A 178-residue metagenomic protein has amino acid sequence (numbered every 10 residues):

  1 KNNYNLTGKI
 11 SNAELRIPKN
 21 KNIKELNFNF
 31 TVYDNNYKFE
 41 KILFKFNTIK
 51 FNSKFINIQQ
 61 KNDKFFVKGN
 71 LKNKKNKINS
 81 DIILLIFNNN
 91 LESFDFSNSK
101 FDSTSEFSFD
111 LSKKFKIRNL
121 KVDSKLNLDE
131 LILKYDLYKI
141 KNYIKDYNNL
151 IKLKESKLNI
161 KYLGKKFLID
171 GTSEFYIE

Functional and structural regions predicted by a protein language model:
K1-E178: Membrane-proximal interfacial segments on either side of biological membranes
